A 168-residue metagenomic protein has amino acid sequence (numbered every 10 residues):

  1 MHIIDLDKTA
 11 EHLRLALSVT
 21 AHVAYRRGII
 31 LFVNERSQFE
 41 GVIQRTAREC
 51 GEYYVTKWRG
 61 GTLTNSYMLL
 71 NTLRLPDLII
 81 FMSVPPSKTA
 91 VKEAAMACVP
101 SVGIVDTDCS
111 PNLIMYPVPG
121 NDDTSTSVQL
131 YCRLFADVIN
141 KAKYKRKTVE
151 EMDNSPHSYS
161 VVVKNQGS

Functional and structural regions predicted by a protein language model:
M1-N121, S125-M152, Q166-G167: Ribosome large-subunit tunnel/peptidyl-transferase-proximal elements
H157-S168: Acidic, Ser/Thr-rich low-complexity intrinsically disordered segments
